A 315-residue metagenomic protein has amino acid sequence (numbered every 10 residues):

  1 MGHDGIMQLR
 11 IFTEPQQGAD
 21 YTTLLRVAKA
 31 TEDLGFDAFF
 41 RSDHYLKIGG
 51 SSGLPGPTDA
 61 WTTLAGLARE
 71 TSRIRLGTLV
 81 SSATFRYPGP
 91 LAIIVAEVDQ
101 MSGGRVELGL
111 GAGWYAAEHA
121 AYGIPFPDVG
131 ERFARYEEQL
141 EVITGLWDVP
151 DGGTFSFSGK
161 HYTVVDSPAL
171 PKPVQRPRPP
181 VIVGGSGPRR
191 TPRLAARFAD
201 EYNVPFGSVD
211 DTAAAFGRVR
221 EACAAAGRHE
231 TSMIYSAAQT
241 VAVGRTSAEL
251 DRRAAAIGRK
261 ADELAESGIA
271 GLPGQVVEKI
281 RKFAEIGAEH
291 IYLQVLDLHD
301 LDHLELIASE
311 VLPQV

Functional and structural regions predicted by a protein language model:
M1-V315: Active-site-adjacent structural elements that line small-molecule/cofactor binding pockets in enzymes
